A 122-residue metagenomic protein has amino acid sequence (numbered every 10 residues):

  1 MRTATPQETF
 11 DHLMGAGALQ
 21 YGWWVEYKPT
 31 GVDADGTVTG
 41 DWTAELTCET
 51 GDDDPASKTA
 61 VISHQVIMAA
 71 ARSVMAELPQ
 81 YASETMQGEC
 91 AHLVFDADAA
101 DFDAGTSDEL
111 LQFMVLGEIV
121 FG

Functional and structural regions predicted by a protein language model:
M1-S57: Long, contiguous N-terminal structural blocks used for assembly/anchoring
P6, M86-Q87, S107: Short amphipathic alpha-helical segments that mediate assembly, nucleic-acid/protein binding, or membrane association
A60-I62: Generic detection of short hydrophobic beta-strand segments and adjacent strand-loop junctions
H64-A82: Long, low-complexity intrinsically disordered regions enriched in Ser/Thr/Pro/Gly
E89-A91: Long acidic/polar interaction regions in large eukaryotic complex-forming proteins
D96, D101-F121: Acidic, proline/glycine-rich low-complexity IDRs
